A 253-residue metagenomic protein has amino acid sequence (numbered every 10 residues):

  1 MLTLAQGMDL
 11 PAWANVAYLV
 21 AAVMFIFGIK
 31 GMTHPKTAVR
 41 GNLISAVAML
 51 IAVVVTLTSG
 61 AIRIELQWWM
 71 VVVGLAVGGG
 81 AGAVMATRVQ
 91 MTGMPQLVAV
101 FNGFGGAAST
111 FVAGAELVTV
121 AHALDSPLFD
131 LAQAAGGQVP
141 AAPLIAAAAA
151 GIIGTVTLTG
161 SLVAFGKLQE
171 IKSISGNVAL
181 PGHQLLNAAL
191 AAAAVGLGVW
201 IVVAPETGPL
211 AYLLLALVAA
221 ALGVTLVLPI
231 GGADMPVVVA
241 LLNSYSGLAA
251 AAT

Functional and structural regions predicted by a protein language model:
M1-P11, D130-A134: Short, strongly hydrophobic alpha-helical membrane anchors
G7-A22, R63-G79, P143-L158, E206-V218: Structural signature of hydrophobic alpha-helical transmembrane segments
G7-L10, K30-T37, T58-I64, V203-P205: Short, hydrophobic transmembrane alpha-helix segments
A22, I26, I44-T56, M70-G78 (+7 more regions): Alpha-helical transmembrane segments in multi-pass membrane proteins
M24-T37, G79-V98, S161-G176, L222-M235: C-terminal ends of transmembrane helices
V39-A48, V71-V73, G93-G105, G176-N187 (+1 more regions): Cytoplasmic-side transmembrane-helix entry/capping segments in multi-pass membrane proteins
T56-V72, V84-P95, T110-Q133, P205: Transmembrane alpha-helix boundary signature
A142-V224, P229: Internal active-site segments that recognize and position negatively charged phosphoryl groups and nucleotide moieties
